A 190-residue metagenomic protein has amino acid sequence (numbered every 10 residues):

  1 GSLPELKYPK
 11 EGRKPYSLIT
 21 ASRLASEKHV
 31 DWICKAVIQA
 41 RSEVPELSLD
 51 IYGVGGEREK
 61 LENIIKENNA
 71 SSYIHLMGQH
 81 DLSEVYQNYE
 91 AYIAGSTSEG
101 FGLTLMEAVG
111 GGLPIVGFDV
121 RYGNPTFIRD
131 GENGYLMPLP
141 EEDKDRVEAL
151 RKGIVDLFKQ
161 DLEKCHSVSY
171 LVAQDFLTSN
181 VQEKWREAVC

Functional and structural regions predicted by a protein language model:
K10-K28, I33-V37: Conserved donor-binding/catalytic core segment of Leloir-type glycosyltransferases
E62-Q79: Nucleotide-activated donor-binding/catalytic signature segment of Leloir-type glycosyltransferases, i.e., the conserved
Q79-H80, E84-Y89: Short alpha-helical donor nucleotide-sugar binding micro-motif in glycosyltransferases
S83, F101, M106-G110, P125-T126 (+1 more regions): Short alpha-helical segment that forms part of, or immediately flanks, the ligand-binding pocket in carbohydrate-active
T97: Aromatic "clamp/platform" in nucleotide-sugar-dependent glycosyltransferases that forms part of the donor/acceptor
P114-F118: Short hydrophobic beta-strand element within catalytic cores of glycosyltransferases and related nucleotide-activated
P125-V155: Change "using UDP/GDP/dTDP sugars" to "using nucleotide sugars
K144-D145, K159-C190: A charged, aromatic-enriched C-terminal amphipathic alpha-helix characteristic of glycosyltransferases across folds
